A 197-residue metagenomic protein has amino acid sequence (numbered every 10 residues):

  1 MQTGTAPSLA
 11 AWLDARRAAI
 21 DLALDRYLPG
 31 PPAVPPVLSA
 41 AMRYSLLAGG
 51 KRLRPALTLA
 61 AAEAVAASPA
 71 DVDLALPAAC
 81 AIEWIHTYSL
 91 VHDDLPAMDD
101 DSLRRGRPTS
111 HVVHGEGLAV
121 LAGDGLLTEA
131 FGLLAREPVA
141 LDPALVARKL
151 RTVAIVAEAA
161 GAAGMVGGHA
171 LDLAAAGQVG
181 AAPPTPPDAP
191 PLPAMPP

Functional and structural regions predicted by a protein language model:
M1-L28: N-terminal amphipathic/basic leader segments beginning at the initiator methionine
S8, A18, L28-P197: Mg2+-dependent prenyl diphosphate-binding active-site environment of isoprenoid biosynthetic enzymes
